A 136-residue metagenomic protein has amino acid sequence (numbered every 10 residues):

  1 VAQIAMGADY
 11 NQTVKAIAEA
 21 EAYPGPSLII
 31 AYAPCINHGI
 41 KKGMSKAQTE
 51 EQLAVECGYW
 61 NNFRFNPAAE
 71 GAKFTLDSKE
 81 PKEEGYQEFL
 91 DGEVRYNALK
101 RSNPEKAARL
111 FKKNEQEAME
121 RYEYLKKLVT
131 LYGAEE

Functional and structural regions predicted by a protein language model:
V1-K82: Glycine-rich ThDP/TPP pyrophosphate-binding loop and its adjacent helix/strand module within ThDP-dependent enzymes
A16-A20, A72-E136: Metallocofactor- and cofactor-centric catalytic cores in central/energy metabolism, strongly enriched
